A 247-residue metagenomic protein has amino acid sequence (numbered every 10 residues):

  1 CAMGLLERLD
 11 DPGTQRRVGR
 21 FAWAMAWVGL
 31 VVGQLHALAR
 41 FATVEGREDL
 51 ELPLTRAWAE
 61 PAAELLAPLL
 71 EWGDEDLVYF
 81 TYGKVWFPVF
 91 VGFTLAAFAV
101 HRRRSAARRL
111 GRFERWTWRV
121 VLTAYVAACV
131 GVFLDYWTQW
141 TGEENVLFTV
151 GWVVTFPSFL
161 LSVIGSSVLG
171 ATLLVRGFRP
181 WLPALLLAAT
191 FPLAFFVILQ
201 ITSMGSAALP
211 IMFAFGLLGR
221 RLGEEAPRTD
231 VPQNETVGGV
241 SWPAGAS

Functional and structural regions predicted by a protein language model:
C1-P232: Hydrophobic, aromatic-enriched alpha-helical segments typical of multi-pass transmembrane helices
M3, G245-S247: Intrinsic disorder/low-complexity segments
V237-G239, A244-G245: Positively charged N-terminal leader segments that act as targeting/secretion signals
